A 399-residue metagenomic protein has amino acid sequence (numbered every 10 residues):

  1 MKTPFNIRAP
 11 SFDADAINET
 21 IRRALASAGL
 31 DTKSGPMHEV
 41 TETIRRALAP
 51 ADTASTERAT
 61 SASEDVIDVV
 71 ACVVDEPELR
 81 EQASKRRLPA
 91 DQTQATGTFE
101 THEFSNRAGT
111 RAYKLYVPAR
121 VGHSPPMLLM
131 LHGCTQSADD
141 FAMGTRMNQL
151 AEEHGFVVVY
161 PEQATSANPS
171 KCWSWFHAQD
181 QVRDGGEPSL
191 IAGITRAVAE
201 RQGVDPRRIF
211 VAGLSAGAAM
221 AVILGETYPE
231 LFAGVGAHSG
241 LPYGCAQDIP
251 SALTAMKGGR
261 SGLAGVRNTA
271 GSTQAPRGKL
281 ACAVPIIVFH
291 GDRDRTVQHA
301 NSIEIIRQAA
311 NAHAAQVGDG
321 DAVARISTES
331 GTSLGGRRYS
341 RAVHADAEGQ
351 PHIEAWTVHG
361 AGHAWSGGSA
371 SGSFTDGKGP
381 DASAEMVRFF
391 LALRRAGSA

Functional and structural regions predicted by a protein language model:
M1-M127, D139-D140, T145, A212 (+7 more regions): A domain-start/cap signature at the N-terminus of enzymes
V121-P169, C245, A364-W365: Short substrate-entry loop that stabilizes the transition state in hydrolases
L129-T135, S239, H290, H359: The conserved beta1-alpha1 loop
E162-G186: Cap/lid segment of the alpha/beta-hydrolase catalytic domain
Q179-Q202, I223: Alpha/beta-hydrolase active-site loop
E200-R201, P206-A281, R295: Primarily recognizes the serine-hydrolase "nucleophile elbow" in alpha/beta-hydrolase and SGNH/GDSL folds
V288-H290, D294: Short beta-strand/loop motif that positions the catalytic acidic residue of the alpha/beta-hydrolase fold
T296-N301, S366: Conserved alpha/beta-hydrolase "acid-adjacent" motif
